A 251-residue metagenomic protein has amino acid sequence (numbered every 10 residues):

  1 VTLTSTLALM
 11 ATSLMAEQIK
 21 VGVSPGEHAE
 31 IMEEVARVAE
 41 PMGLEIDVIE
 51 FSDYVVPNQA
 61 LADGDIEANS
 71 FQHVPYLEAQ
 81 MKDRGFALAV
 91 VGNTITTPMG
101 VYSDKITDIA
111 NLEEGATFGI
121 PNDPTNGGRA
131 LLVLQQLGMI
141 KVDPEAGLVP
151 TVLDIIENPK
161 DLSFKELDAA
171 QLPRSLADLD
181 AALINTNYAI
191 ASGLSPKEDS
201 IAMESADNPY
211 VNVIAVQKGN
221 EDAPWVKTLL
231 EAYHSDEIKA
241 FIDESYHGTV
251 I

Functional and structural regions predicted by a protein language model:
E17-G26, L44-E50, T117-F118: Short, well-ordered beta-strand elements
G26, E50-Y54, G64, N69-E78 (+4 more regions): Beta->alpha turn/N-cap motifs
V48-Q59, A146-R174: Short helix-initiation/N-cap motifs at beta->coil->alpha
Y54-G85, G100-Y102, T107, G127 (+1 more regions): Pocket-flanking alpha-helical
A79-V91, D104-I106, D178, L183 (+1 more regions): Ligand-binding "clamshell"
V91-K141, K239: A conserved helix-loop-strand patch within extracytoplasmic ligand-binding domains of the periplasmic binding
N93-Y102, I190-H234, I251: Periplasmic-binding protein-like
P124-I140, P144-P150, L230-I251: Ligand-binding clefts/hinges and TM-proximal coupling segments of bilobed small-molecule sensing domains
